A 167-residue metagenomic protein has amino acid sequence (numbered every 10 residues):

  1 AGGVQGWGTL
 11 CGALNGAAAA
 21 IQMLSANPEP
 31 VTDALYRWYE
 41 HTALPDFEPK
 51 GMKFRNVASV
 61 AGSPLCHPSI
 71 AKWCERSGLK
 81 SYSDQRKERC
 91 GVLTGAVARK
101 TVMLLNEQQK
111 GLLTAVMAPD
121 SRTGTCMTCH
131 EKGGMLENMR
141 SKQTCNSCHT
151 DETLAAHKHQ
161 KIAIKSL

Functional and structural regions predicted by a protein language model:
A1-G8, S81-R86: A short glycine/serine-rich beta->alpha loop
Q5-A19: Conserved phosphate/anionic-ligand binding catalytic regions in large, soluble enzymes, centered on
A18-I21, T32-N106, K110-P119, G124-T128: Amphipathic alpha-helical interface segments
S25-P30: Structural helix-adjacent loops and short alpha-helical linkers that scaffold large soluble proteins
W73, G133-E137, E152-A155: Cys/His-rich zinc-coordinating "finger/knuckle" motifs
S121, R140-Q143: Flanking scaffold residues of small Cys/His-coordinated metal-binding clusters
T125-G133, T144-E152: The canonical Cys-X-X-Cys-His
T153-I164: Short metal-binding segments enriched for Cys and/or His
